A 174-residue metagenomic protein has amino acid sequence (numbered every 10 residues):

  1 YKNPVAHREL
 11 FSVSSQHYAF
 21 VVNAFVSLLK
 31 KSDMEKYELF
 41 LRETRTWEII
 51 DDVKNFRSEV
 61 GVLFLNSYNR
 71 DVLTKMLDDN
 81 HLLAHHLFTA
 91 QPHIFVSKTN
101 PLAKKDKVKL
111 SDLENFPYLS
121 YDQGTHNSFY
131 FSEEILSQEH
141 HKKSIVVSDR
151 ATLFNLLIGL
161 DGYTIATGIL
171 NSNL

Functional and structural regions predicted by a protein language model:
Y1-K2: Basic, amphipathic "hinge/linker" alpha-helix immediately C-terminal to the N-terminal HTH DNA-binding motif
V5, M76-Y118: Flexible hinge/capping segments at coil-to-helix
A6-V72: Central regulatory/effector-binding core of bacterial HTH transcription factors
S14-Y18, L65-N66, K98, Y121-T125 (+1 more regions): Structural motif
V21-S27, R70, L110-E139: Secondary-structure junction motif
L41-E43, V96, V146-V147: Short loop/edge segments at beta-strand edges and connector loops that shape dinucleotide/nucleotide cofactor-binding
I50-K54, A84, L110, L153-F154: Short hydrophobic/charged patches on amphipathic alpha-helices used for structural packing and interfaces
K54-E59, G124-L174: Hydrophobic hinge/microswitch elements
